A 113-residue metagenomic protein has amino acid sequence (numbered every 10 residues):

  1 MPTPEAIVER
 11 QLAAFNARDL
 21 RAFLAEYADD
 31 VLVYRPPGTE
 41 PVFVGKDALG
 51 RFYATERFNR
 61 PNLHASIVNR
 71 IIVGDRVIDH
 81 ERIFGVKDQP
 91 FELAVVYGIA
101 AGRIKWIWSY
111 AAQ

Functional and structural regions predicted by a protein language model:
T3, N16, Y34, E40 (+1 more regions): A beta-strand edge to alpha-helix "cap/lid" segment located at domain peripheries
A17-L32: Short, well-ordered alpha-helical segments enriched in acidic and aromatic residues
